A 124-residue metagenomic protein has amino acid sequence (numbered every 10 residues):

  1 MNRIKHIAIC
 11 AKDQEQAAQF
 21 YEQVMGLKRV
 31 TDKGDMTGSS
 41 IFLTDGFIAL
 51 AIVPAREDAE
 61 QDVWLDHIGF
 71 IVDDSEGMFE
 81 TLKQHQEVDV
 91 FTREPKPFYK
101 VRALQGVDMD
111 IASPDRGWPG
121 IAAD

Functional and structural regions predicted by a protein language model:
M1-E15, D66-I68, G117-D124: N-terminal beta-strand motif that seeds the catalytic metal site of vicinal oxygen chelate
A8-A49: Core segments of cupin and vicinal oxygen chelate
D13-Q14, D73-E76: Helix N-cap motif at beta-to-alpha junctions
A17-F20, M78-L82: Hydrophobic side chains in well-ordered alpha-helices
K33-M36, D58-E60, R93: A short beta-turn/loop motif at secondary-structure boundaries
F42, F79-D124: Vicinal oxygen chelate
E60-D62, I71-V72: Helix-adjacent hinge/juxtasegments
